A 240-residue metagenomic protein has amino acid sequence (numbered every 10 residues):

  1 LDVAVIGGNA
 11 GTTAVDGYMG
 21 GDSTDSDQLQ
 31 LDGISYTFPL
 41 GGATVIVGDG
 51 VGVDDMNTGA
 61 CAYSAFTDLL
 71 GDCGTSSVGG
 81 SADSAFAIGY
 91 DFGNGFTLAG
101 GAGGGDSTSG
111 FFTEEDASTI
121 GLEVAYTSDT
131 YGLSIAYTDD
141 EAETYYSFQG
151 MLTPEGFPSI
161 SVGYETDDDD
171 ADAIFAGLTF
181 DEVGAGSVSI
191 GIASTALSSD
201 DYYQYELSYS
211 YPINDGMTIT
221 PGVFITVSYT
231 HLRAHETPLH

Functional and structural regions predicted by a protein language model:
L1-G105, A125-T127, G177-D181, S187-L197 (+1 more regions): Outer membrane beta-barrel
T12-V15, G156, H240: Intrinsically disordered, low-complexity repeat segments enriched in small/polar residues
D55-N57, T108-G110, E143, D170: Extracytoplasmic/secreted cell-surface and envelope-processing proteins
A102-D116: C-terminal/domain-terminus segments
E115-L207: Detector for outer-membrane/organellar transmembrane beta-barrel domains, recognizing the amphipathic beta-strand
Y202-Y229: Internal helix-turn-beta structural module
T230-L239: Conserved small/polar residues in nucleotide/adenosyl-binding loops
